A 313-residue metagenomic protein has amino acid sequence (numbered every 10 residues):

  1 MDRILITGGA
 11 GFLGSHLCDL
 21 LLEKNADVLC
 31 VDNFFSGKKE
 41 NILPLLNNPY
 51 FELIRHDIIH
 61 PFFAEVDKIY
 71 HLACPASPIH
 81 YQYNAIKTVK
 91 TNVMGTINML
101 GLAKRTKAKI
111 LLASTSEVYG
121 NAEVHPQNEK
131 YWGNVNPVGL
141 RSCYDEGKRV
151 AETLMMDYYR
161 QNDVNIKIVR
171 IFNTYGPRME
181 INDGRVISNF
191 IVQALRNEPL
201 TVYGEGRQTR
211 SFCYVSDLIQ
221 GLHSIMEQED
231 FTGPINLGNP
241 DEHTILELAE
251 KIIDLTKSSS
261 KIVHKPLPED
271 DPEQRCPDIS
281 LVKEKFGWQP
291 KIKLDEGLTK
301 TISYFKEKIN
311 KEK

Functional and structural regions predicted by a protein language model:
M1-T174, S216, K300, Y304 (+1 more regions): N-terminal Rossmann-like NAD(P)+-binding domain of SDR-like oxidoreductases, especially those catalyzing
L17, H56, N98, N173 (+1 more regions): C-terminal substrate-binding subdomain of Rossmann-fold SDR/epimerase-dehydratase oxidoreductases
S36, P177, N239: Short, conserved catalytic or interaction motifs in soluble domains
Y83-N84, R178-D183: Short, solvent-exposed loop/turn segments at secondary-structure boundaries
V89, M179-E180, S211: Nucleotide-sugar-dependent glycosyltransferase donor-binding/catalytic pocket residues
H125-P126, I181-N189: A glycine/serine/threonine-rich, flexible loop-to-helix segment that serves as the NAD(P) cofactor-binding "lid"
V150, L154, Y158, F190 (+2 more regions): Hydrophobic alpha-helix immediately C-terminal to the catalytic Tyr-X-X-X-Lys motif of short-chain
